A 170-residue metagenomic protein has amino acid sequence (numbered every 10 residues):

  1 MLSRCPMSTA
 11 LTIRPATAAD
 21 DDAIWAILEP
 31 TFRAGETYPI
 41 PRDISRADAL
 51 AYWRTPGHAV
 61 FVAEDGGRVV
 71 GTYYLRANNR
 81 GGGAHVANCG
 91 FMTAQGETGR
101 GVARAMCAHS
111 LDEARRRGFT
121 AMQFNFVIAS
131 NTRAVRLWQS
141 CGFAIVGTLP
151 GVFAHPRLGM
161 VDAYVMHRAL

Functional and structural regions predicted by a protein language model:
L2-T9, F91-M92, F126, P156-L170: Terminal substrate-recognition subdomain of acyl/acetyltransferases
T12-I24: A short beta-loop-alpha structural element at the N-terminal edge of CoA-dependent acyl/N-acetyltransferase catalytic
A18, A34-G96, C107-H109, E113 (+1 more regions): Acetyl-CoA-dependent GNAT
I24, L28, A49: Hydrophobic pocket/interface hotspot
T98, F124-A134, V152-A154: Conserved beta-strand-loop-alpha-helix junction that forms the acyl-donor binding cleft
G99-A114, V135-S140: Conserved acetyl-CoA-binding loop-helix of GNAT-fold acetyltransferases
A114-V127: Conserved GNAT acetyl-CoA-binding A-motif
Q139-L149: Conserved acetyl-CoA-binding loop of GNAT-fold acetyltransferases
